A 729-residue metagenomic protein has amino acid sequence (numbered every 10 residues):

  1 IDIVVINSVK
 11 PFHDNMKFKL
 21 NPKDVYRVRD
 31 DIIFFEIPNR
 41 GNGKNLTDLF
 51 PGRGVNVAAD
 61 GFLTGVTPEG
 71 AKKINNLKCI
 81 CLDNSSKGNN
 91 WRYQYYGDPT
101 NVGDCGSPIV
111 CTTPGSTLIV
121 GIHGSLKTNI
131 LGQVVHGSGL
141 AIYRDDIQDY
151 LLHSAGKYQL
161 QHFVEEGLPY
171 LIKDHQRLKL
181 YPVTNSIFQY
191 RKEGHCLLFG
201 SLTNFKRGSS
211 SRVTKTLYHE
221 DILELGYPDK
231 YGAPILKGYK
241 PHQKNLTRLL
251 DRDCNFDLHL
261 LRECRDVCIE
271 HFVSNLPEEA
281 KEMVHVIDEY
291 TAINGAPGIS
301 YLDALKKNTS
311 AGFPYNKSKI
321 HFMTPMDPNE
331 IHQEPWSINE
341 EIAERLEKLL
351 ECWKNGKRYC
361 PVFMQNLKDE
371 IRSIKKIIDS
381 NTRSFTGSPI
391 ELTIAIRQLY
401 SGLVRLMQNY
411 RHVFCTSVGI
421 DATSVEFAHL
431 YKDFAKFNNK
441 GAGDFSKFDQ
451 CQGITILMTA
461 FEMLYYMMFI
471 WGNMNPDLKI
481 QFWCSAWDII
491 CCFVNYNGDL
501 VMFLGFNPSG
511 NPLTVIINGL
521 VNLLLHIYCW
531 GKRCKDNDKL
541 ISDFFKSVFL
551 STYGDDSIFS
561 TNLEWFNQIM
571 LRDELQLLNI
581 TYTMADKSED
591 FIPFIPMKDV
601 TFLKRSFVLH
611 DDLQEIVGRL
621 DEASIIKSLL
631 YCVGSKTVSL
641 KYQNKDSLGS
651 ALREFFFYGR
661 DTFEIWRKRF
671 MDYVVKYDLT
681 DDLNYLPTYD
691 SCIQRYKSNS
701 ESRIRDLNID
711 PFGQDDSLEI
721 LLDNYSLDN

Functional and structural regions predicted by a protein language model:
D2-R92: Serine endopeptidase catalytic core focused on the charge-relay Asp
F12, T113-L118, I130-G132, F594 (+1 more regions): Short, solvent-exposed loop/turn segments that connect beta-strands within catalytic domains and beta-strand-rich
R27-V28, T112, T552-Y553: Generic beta-strand structural signal
D31-I33, A59, C105, L118 (+2 more regions): Core residues of folded domains in eukaryotic genome-function proteins
R40, P68, P114, G124-K127 (+1 more regions): Conserved beta-strand elements of beta-rich interaction domains across eukaryotes, especially beta-propellers
G97-N129: Catalytic nucleophile loop of clan PA
N129-L140: A short, polar/charged loop-to-alpha-helix boundary motif
Q148-N729: Viral RNA-dependent RNA polymerase
